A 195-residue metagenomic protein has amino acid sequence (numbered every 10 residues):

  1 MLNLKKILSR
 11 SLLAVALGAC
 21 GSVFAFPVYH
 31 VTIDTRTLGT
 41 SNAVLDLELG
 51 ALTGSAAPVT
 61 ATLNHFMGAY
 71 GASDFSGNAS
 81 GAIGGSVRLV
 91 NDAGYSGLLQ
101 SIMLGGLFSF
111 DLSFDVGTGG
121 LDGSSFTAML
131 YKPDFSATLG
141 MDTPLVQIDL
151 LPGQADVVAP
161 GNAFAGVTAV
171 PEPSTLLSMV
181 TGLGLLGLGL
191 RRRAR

Functional and structural regions predicted by a protein language model:
L2-S11: Bacterial N-terminal signal peptides that target proteins for export
F24, A51, G187-L190: Solvent-exposed, non-transmembrane amphipathic alpha-helical segments
F26-A169: Mature extracellular "passenger" or substrate-interacting domains of secreted, surface-exposed proteins
E172-L190: A short, hydrophobic C-terminal helix/tail in secreted or cell-surface proteins
R192-R195: Short, charged juxtamembrane terminal tails flanking transmembrane helices
